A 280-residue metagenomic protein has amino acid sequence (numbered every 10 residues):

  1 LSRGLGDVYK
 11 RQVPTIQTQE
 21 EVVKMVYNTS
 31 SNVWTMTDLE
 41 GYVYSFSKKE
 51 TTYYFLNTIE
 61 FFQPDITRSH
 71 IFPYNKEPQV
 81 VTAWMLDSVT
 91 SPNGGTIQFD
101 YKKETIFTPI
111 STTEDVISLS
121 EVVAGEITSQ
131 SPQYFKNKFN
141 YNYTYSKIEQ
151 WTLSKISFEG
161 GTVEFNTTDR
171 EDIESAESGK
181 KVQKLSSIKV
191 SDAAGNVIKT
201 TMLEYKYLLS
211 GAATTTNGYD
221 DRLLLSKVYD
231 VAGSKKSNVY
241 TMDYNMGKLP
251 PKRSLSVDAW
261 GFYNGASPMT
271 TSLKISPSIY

Functional and structural regions predicted by a protein language model:
L1-Y9: Single conserved hydrophobic/aromatic residue that forms the stacking wall/gate of nucleotide- or nucleobase-binding
Q12-Y280: Extended charged/polar low-complexity repeat regions
